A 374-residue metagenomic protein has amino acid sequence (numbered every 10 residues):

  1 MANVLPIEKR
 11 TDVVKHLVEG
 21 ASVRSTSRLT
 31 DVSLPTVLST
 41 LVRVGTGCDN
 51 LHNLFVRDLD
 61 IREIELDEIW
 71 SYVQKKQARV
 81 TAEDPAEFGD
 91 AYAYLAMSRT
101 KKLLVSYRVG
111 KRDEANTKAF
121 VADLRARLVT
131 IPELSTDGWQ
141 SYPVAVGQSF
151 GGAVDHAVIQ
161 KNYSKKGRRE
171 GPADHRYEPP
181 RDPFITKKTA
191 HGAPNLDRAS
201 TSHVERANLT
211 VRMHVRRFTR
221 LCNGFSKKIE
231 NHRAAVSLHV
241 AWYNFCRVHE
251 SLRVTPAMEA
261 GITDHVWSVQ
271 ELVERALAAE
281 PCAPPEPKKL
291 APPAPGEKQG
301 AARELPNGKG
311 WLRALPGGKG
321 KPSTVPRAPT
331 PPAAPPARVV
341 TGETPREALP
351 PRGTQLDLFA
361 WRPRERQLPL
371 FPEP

Functional and structural regions predicted by a protein language model:
M1-P374: Residue-level recognition of single "structural anchor" positions that define or cap local secondary structure
